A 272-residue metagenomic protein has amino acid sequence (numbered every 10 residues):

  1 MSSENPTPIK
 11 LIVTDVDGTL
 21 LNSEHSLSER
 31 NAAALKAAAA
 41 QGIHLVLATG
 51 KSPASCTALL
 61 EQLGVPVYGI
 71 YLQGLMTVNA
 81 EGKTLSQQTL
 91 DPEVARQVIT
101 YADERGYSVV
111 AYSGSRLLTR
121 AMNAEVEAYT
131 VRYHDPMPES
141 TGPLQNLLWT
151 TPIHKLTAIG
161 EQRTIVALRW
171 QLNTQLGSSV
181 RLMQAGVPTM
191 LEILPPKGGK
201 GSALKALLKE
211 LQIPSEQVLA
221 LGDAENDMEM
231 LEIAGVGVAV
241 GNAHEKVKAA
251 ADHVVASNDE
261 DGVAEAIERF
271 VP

Functional and structural regions predicted by a protein language model:
S2-L11, L27-S28, L191-P272: Mg2+-dependent phosphoryl-transfer enzymes with acidic/Ser/Thr/Gly-rich catalytic loops
P8-S23, V98: Asp-based phosphoryl-transfer active-site loop
G18, A38, T49, Q73 (+5 more regions): Residue-level signal for inorganic ion chemistry
H25-I43, Q87-V94, M137, T141 (+2 more regions): Short, acidic loop-to-helix structural element flanking the phosphoryl-transfer center in phosphate-processing enzymes
L27-T130: Active-site phosphate-binding/coordination module
N31, C56-L60, L168, L172 (+3 more regions): Hydrophobic packing residues within well-ordered alpha-helices of enzyme cores
L63-V65, L72-Q73, L176-S178, I233-A234 (+1 more regions): Short, structured coil segments at secondary-structure junctions
Y101, R105-S108, Y112-L221, E225 (+2 more regions): Conserved acidic, metal-coordinating active-site core of Asp-based, Mg2+-dependent phosphoryl-transfer enzymes
